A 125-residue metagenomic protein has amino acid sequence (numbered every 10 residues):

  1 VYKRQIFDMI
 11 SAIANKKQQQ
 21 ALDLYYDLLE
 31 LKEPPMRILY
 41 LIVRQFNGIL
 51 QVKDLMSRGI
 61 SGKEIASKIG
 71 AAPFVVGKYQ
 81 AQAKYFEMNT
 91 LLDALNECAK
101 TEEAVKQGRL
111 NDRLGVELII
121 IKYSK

Functional and structural regions predicted by a protein language model:
V1-Y2: Short, small-residue-biased leader/transition segments that mark boundaries at the very start of proteins
I6-S11: Amphipathic alpha-helical repeat scaffolds
A14-K125: Helix-rich C-terminal "collar"/helical-bundle subdomain used as an assembly and partner-interaction module in RFC-like
